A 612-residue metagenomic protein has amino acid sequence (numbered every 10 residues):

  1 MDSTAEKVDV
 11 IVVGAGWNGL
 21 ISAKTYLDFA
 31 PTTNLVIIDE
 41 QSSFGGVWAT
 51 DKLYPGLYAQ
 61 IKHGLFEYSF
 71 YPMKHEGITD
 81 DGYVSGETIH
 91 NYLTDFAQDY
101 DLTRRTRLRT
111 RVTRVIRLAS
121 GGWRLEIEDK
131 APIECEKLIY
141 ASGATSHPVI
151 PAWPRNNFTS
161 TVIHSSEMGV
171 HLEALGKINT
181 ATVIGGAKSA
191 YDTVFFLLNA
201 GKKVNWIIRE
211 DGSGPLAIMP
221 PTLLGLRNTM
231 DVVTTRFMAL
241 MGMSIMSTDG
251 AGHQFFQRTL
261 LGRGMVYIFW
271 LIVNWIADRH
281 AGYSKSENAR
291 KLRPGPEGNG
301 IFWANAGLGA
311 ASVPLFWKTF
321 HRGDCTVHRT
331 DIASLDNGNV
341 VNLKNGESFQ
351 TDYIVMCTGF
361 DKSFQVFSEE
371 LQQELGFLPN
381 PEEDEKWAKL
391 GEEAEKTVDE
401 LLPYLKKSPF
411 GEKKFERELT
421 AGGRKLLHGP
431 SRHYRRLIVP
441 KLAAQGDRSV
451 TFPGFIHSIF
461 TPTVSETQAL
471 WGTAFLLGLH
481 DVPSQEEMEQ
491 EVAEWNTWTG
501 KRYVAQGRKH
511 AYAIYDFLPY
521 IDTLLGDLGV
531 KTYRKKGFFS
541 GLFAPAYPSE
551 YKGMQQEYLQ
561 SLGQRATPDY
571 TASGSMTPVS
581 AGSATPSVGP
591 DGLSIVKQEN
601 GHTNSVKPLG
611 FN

Functional and structural regions predicted by a protein language model:
M1-K7, I163-K177: A short, basic/flexible loop-to-alpha-helix module at the beginning of a structural domain
D2-V10, A15-R155, I178-N179, G186 (+2 more regions): N-terminal FAD-binding dinucleotide-binding subdomain shared by FAD-dependent oxidases/monooxygenases
T161-I163, T451: Structural signal for short hydrophobic segments within the conserved structured cores of catalytic domains across
